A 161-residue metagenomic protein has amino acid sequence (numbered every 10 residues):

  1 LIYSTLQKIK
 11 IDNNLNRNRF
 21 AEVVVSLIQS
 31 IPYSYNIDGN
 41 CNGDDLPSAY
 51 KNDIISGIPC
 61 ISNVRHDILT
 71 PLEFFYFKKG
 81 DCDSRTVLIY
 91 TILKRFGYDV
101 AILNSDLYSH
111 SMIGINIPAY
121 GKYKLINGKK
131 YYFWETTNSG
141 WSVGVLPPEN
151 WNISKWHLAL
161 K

Functional and structural regions predicted by a protein language model:
L1-K161: A structural boundary/capping signal
